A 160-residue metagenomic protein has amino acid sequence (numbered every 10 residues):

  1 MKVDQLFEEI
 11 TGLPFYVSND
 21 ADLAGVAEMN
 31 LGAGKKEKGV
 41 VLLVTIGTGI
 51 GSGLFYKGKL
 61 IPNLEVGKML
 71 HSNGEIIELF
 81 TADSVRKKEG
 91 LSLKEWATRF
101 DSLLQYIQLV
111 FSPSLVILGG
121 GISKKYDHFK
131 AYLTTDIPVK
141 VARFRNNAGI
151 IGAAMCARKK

Functional and structural regions predicted by a protein language model:
K2: Conformationally flexible catalytic loops at phosphate/diphosphate-handling active centers
Q5-L13, A27-I46, L54-K160: ATP-binding/phosphotransfer module of carbohydrate and carboxylate kinases, centering on a glycine-rich
F15-D20: General beta-strand structural signal in soluble alpha/beta enzymes
I50: Basic- and aromatic-lined ligand-binding clefts that recognize polyanionic substrates
